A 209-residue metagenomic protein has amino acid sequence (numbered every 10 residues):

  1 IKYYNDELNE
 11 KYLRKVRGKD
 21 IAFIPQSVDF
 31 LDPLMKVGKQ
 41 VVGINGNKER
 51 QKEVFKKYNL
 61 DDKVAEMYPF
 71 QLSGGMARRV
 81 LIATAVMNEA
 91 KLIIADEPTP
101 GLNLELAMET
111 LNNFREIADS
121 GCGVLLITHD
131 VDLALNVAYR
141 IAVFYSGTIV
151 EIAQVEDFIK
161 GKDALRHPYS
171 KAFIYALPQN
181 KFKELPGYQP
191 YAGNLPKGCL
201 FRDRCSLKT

Functional and structural regions predicted by a protein language model:
K2-A22, F158-K162, N194-P196: ABC ATPase NBD coupling module
S27, P33-N47: Q-loop/switch helix immediately C-terminal to the Walker
Y68-L72, M76: Conserved ABC ATPase signature
T128-H129: H-loop/switch region of ABC-family ATPase nucleotide-binding domains
A134-N136: A short, surface-exposed alpha-helical micro-motif characterized by mixed small hydrophobic and charged/polar residues
Q154-T209: Short catalytic/signature loops enriched in Gly
